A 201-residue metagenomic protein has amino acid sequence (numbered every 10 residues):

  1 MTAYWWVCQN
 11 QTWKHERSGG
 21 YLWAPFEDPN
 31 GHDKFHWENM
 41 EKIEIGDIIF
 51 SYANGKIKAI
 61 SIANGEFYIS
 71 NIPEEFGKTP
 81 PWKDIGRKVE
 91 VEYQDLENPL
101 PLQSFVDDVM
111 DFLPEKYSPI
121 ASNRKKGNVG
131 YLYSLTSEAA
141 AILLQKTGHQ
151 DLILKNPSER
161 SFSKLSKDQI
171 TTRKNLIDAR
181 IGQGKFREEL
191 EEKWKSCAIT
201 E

Functional and structural regions predicted by a protein language model:
M1-T12, D28-H32, I72-K164: Contiguous surface segments at macromolecular interaction interfaces
K34-K42: Short, surface-exposed secondary-structure edge patches
I45-G46: Loop/turn positions that initiate beta-strands
I57-F67: Short beta-strand-centered aromatic/proline hotspots
K164-K185: Short, charged low-complexity linear segments at domain edges
G184-E201: Short cysteine-rich loop/turn motifs with clustered Cys
